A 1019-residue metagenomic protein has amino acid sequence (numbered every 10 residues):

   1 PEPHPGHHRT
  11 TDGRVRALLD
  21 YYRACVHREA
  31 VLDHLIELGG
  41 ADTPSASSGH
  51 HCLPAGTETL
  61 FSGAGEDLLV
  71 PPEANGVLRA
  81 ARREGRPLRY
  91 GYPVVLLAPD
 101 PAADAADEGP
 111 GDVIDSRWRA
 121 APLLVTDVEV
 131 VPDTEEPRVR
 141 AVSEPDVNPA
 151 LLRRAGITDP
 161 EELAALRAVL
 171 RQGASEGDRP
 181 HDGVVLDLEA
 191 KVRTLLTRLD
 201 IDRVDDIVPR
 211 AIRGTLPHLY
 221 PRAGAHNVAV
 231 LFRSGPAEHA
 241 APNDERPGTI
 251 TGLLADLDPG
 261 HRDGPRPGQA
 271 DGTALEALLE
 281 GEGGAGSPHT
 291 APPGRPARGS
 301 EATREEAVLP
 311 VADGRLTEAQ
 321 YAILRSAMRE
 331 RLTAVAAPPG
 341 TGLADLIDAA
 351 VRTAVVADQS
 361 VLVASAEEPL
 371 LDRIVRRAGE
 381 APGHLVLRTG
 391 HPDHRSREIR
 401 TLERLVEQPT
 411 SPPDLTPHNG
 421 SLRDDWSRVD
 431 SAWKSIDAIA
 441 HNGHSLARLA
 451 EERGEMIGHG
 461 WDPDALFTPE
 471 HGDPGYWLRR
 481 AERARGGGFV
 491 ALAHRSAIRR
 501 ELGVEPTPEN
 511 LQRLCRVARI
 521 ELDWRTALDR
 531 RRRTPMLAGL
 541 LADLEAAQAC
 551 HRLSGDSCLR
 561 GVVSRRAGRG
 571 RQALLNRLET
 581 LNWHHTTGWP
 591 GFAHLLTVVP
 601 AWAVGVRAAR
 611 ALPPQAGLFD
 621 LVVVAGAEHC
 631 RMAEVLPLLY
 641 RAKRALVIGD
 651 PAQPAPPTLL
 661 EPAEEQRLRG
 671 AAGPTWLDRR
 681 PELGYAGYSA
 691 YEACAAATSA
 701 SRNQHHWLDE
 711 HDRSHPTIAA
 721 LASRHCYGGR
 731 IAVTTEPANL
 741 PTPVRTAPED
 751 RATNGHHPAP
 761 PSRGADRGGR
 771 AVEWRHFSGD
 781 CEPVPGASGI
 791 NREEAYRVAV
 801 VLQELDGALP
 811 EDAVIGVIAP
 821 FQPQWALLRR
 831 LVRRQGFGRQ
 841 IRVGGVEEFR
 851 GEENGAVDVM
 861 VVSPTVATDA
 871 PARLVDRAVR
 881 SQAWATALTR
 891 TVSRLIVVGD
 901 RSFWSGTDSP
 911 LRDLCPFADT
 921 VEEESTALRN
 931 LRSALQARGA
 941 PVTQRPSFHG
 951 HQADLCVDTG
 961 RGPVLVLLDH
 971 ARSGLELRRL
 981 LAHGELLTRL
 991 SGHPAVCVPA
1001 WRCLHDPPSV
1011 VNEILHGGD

Functional and structural regions predicted by a protein language model:
E2-R298: N-terminal accessory nucleic-acid engagement/regulatory domains that precede and modulate ATP-driven motor cores
P72-R79, I157-P160, A164, D178-L186 (+5 more regions): ASCE P-loop NTPase helicase motor core
A174-E318, V490-L618: Conserved helicase NTPase catalytic core signature
A319, R352, E368, R376-T597 (+2 more regions): An amphipathic alpha-helix/rod signature
E661-H706, H756-A759, V832-R833, D869-C956 (+2 more regions): Helicase C-terminal subdomain and adjacent C-terminal extension
W707-E804, E852-E853, T886-L928: Helicase-core coupling region on the C-terminal RecA-like lobe
R797, E804-I818, Q822-T889, S893 (+1 more regions): Conserved helicase C-terminal RecA-like lobe
C956-E985, R989, P999-C1003: Short beta-strand-loop-alpha-helix junction that forms the active-site gateway of nucleic-acid-processing nucleases
